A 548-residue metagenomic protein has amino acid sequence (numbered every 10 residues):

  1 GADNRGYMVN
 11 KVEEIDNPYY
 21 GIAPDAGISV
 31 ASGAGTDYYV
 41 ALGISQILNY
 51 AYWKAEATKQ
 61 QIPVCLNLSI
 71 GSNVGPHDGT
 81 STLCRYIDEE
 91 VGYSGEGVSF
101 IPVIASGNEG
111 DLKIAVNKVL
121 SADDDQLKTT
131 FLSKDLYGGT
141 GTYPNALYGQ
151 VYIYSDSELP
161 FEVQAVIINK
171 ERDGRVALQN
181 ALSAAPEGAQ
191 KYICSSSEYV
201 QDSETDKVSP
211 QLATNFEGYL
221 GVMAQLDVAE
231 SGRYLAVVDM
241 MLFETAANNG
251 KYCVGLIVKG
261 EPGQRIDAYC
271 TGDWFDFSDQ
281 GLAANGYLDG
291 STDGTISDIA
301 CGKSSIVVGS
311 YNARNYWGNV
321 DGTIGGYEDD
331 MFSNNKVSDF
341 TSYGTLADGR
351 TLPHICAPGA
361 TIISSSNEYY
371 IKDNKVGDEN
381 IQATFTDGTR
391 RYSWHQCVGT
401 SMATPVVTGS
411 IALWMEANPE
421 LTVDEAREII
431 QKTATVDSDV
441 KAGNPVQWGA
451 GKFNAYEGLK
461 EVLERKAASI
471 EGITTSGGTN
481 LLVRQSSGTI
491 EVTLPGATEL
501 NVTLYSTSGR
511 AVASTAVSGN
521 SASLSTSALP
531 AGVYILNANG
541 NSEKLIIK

Functional and structural regions predicted by a protein language model:
G1-N4, S29-D37, S45-Q60, V64 (+2 more regions): Hydrolase catalytic cores
N4-N17, A55-Q60, S121-G141, S195-P210 (+4 more regions): Surface-exposed intrinsically disordered loops and tails
M8-V9, I15, K54-T58, P63-L68 (+7 more regions): C-terminal subdomain of the subtilisin-like protease fold in secreted/lumenal serine endopeptidases
G33-L120, L136-Y137, G141-E162, I168 (+3 more regions): Substrate-binding/access-modulating region of protease and related hydrolase catalytic domains
V116, D123-Y143, I470-G488: Extracellular ectodomain segments of secreted/surface proteins
E171, V176-S183, S197, T205 (+5 more regions): Catalytic-core environment of secreted peptidases
V308: Alpha-helical segment proximal to the catalytic Tyr-Lys
E471-K548: C-terminal outer-membrane/trafficking sorting elements
